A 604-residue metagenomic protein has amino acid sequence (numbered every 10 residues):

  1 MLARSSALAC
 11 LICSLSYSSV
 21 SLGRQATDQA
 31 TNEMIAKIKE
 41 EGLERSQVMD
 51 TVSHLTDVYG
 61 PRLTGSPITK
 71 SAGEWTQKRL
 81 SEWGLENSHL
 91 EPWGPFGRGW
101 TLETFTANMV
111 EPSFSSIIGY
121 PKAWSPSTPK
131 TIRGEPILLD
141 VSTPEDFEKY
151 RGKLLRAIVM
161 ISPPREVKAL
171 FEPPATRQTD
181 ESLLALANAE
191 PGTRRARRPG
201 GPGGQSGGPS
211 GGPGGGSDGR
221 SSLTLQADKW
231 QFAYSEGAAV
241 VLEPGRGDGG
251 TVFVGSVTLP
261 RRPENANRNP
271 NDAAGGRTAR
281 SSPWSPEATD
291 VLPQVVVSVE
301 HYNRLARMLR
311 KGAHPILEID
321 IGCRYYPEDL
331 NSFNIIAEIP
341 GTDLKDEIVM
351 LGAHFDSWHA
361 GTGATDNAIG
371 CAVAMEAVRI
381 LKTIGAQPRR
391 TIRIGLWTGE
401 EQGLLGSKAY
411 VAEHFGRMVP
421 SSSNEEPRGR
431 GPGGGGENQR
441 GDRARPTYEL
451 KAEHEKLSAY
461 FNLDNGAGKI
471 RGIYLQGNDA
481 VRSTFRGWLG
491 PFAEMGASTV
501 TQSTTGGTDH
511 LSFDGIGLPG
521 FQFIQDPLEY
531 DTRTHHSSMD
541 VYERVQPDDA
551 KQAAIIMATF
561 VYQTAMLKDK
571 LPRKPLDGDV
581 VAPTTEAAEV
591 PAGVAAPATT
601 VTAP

Functional and structural regions predicted by a protein language model:
S6-Y17: Bacterial N-terminal signal peptides
L22-Q25, E190-R220, D248, T258-S281 (+3 more regions): Disordered, low-complexity segments in secreted/periplasmic proteins that are enriched in proline
L22-T69, K78, W83, I339-D343 (+4 more regions): N-terminal hydrophobic or amphipathic helices/low-complexity stretches enriched in small/hydrophobic/Pro/Gly
R24-E33, S53, D57-R197, S422 (+1 more regions): Noncatalytic luminal/extracellular "stalk/propeptide" segments of secretory-pathway proteins
T31-M34, S116-G119, A123-E148, N269-A364 (+2 more regions): Soluble metallo-hydrolase cores and metallopeptidase-like ectodomains found primarily in the secretory/periplasmic
L43, P112-I117, P129, G134 (+13 more regions): Metal-dependent peptidase/peptidase-like ectodomains
L80-S81, S182, I335, L351-L405 (+2 more regions): Alpha-helical metal-binding/catalytic segments enriched in His/Glu/Asp
S217, S222, W230, Y234 (+6 more regions): Active-site-adjacent substrate-binding region of metalloamidase/peptidase-like peptide-processing proteins
